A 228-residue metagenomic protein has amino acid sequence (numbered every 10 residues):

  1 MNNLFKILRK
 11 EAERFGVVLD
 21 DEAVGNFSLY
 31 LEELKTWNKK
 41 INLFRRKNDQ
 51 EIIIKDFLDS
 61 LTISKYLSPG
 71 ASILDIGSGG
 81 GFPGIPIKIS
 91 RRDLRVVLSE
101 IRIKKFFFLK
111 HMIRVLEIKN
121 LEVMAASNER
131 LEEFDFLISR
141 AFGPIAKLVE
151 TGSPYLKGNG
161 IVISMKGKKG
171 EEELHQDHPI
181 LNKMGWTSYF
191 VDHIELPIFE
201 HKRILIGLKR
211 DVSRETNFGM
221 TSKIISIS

Functional and structural regions predicted by a protein language model:
M1-G70, L74, K104-L121: Class I SAM-dependent transferase core
F5, F27, F57-S60, G84 (+2 more regions): A general structural signal for well-ordered alpha-helical segments in protein cores
G77: Conserved glycine-centered beta->alpha loop in an early N-terminal alpha/beta scaffold
G80-D93: Conserved SAM-binding loop of SAM-dependent methyltransferases across substrates and taxa, primarily the Class I
L94-V97, I101-S228: S-adenosylmethionine
